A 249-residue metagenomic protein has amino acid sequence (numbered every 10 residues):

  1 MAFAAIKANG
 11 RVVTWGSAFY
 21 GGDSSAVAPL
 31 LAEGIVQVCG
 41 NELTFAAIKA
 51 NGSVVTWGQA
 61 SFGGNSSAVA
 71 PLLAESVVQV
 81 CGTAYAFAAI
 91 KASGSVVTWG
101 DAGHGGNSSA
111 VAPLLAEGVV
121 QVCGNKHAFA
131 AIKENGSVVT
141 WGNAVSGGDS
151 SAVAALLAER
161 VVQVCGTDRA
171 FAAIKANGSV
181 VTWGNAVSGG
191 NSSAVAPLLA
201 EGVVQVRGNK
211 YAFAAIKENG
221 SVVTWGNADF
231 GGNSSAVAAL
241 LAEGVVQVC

Functional and structural regions predicted by a protein language model:
M1, G10, L43, G52 (+8 more regions): Short coil/turn segments that connect the beta-strands within blades of beta-propeller domains
A2-A5, T14, T44-A47, T56 (+8 more regions): Conserved core positions of repeat-based scaffolds
A2-F3, A32, F45, A74 (+9 more regions): Aromatic/pi-system hotspot detector in well-structured domains
W15-L30, W57-L72, W99-L114, W141-L156 (+2 more regions): Short glycine/serine- and acidic-residue-enriched loop/turn motifs that recur at repeat junctions
V203, A236, E243-V245: Preference for well-ordered, secondary-structure-rich cores of eukaryotic proteins
